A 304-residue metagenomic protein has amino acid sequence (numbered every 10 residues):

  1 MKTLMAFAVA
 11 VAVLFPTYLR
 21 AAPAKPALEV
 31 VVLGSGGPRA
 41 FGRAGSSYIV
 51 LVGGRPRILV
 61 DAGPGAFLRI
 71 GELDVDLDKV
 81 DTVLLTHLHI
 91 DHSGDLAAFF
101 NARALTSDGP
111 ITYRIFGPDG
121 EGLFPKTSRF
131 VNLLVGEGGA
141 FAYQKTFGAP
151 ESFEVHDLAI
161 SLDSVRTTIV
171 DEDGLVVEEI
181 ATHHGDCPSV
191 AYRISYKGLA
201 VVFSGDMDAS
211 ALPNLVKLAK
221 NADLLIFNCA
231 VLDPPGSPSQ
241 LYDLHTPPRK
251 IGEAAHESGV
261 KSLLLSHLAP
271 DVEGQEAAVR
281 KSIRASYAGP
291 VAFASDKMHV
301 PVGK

Functional and structural regions predicted by a protein language model:
L4-M5, D95: Extended hydrophobic/Leu-rich segments
M5-P16: Bacterial N-terminal signal peptides
A21-V201, P213, A278-A285, P290-K304: Binuclear metal-dependent hydrolase catalytic cores
T182, D206-M207: Residue-level structural signal for beta-strand termini and adjacent loop
A200, M207-M298: Cap/insert and terminal regions of metallo-dependent hydrolase folds
